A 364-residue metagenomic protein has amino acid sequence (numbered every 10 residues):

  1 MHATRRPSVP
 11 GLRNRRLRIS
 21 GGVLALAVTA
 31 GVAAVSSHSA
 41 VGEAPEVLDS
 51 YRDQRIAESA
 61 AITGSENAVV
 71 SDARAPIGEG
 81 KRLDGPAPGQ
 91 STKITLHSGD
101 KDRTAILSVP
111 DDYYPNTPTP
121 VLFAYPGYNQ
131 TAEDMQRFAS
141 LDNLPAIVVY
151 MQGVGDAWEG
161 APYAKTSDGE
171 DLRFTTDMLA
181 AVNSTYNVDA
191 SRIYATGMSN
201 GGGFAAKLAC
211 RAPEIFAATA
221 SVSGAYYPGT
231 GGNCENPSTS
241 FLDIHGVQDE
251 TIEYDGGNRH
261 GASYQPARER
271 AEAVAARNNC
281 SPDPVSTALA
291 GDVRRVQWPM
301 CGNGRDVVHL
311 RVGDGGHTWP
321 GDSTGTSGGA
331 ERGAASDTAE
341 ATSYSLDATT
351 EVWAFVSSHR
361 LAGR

Functional and structural regions predicted by a protein language model:
H2-R6, R15, G21-G22, T29-T119 (+11 more regions): A domain-start/cap signature at the N-terminus of enzymes
T92, L96-Y194, G203, R211 (+1 more regions): Serine-hydrolase catalytic machinery in alpha/beta-hydrolase-like enzymes
P120-G127, S223, H245-G246, G313: The conserved beta1-alpha1 loop
G127-Q130, A180-N187, A209-A217, E272-N279 (+1 more regions): Sec-exported extracytoplasmic/periplasmic mature domains
Y128, G153, V247-E250, G257 (+1 more regions): Acidic beta-to-alpha connecting loop that harbors the catalytic carboxylate
P162-T166, Y254-S263, A335-S343: Active-site rim elements
A217-V293, Q297-N303: The feature captures the conserved acid-bearing segment of alpha/beta-hydrolase catalytic domains
Q265-P266, R277-R364: C-terminal catalytic histidine-bearing segment of alpha/beta-hydrolase fold enzymes
